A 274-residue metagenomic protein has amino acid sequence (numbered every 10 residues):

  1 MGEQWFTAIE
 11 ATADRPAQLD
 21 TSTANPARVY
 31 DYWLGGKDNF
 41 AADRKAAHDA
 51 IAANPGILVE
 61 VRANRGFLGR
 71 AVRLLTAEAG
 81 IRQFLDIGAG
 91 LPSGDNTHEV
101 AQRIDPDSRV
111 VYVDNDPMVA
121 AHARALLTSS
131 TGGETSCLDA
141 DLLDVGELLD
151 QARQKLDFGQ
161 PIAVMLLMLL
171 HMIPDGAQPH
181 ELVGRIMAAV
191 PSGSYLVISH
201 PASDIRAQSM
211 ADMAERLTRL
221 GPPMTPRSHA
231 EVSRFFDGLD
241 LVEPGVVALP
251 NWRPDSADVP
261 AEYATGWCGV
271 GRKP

Functional and structural regions predicted by a protein language model:
M1-A140, V145-F158, R185, T265: Rossmann-like AdoMet
E134-C137, I162-L166, L182-V183, A189-P201: Conserved beta-strand signature within the Rossmann-like core of class I S-adenosyl-L-methionine
L142-L143, A152-H180, I186: A short SAM/SAH-binding and catalytic strip from SAM-dependent methyltransferases
D157, P191, D237: Short conserved AdoMet
L169-M172, P201-I205: Short "lid" loop at the C-terminus of a central beta-strand within the Rossmann-like core of SAM-dependent
R206-P222: Short, glycine-/aromatic-enriched active-site segment of Class I SAM-dependent methyltransferases
P222-V246: Short alpha-helix
G245-P274: Core SAM-dependent methyltransferase catalytic element
